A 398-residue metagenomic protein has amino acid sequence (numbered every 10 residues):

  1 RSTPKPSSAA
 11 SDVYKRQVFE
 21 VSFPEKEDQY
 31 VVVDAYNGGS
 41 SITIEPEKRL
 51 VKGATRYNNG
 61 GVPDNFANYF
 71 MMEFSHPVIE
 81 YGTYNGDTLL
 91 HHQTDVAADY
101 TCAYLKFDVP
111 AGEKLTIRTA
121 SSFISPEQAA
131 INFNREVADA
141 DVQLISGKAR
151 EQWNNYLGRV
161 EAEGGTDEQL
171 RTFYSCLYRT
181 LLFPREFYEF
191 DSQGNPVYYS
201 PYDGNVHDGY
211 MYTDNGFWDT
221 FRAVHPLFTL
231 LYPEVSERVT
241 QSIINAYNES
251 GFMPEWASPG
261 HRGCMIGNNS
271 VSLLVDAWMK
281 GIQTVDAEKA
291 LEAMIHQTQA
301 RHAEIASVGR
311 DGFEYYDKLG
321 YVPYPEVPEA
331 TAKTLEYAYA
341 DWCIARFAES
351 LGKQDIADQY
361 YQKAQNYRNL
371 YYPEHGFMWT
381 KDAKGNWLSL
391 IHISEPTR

Functional and structural regions predicted by a protein language model:
S2-A10, Y14, I391-T397: Single conserved hydrophobic/aromatic residue that forms the stacking wall/gate of nucleotide- or nucleobase-binding
D12-M211, F252-M253, E288, E292-Q299: Acidic/polar, glycine-enriched structural segments that form the non-catalytic walls/loops of the carbohydrate-binding
Q29-Y30, S175-E189, T213-S236, V275-K280 (+1 more regions): Alpha-helical support elements that line or immediately flank enzyme active sites and cofactor-binding pockets
V160-G164, D191-T213, E255-R262, S307-K333 (+4 more regions): Active-site-adjacent structural elements in folded domains
G165-Q169, R185-S192, L230-T240, W278-E292 (+1 more regions): Structural helix-adjacent loops and short alpha-helical linkers that scaffold large soluble proteins
P184, Y232-P254, A290-A306, E314-Y321 (+1 more regions): Long, well-ordered core segments of solenoidal/helical folds
R262, I266-E336, A345: Active-site lining segments of carbohydrate-active enzymes
A345, E349-S394, R398: Catalytic cores of carbohydrate-active enzymes
